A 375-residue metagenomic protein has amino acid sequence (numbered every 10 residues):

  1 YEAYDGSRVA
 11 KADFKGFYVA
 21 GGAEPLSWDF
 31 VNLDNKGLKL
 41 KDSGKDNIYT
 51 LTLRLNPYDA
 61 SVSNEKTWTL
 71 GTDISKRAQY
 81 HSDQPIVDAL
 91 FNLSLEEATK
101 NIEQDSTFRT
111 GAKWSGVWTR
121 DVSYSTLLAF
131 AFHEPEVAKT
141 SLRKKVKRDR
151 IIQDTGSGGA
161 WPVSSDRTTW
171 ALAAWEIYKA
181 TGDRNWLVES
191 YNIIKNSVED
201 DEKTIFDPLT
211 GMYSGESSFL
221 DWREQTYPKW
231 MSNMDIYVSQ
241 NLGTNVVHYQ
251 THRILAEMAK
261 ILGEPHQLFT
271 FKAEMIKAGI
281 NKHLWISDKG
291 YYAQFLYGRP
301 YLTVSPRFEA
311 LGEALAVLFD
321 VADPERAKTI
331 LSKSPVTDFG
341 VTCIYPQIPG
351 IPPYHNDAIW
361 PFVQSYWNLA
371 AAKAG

Functional and structural regions predicted by a protein language model:
Y1-V9: Short amphipathic, basic-aromatic surface patches that mediate peripheral association with negatively charged
V9-A60: Aromatic-rich carbohydrate-binding modules that target alpha-glucans
D13-K15, K36, N47, D121 (+4 more regions): Residues that flank catalytic or metal-binding motifs in active/ligand-binding sites
V62-S115, K179, R184-W186, Y191 (+2 more regions): Acidic/polar, glycine-enriched structural segments that form the non-catalytic walls/loops of the carbohydrate-binding
R77-S115, V137-W161, F206-Q240, K277-F362: Extended glycan-interaction surfaces of carbohydrate-active proteins
A78-D88, F130-R143, I177-K195, L209 (+3 more regions): Structural helix-adjacent loops and short alpha-helical linkers that scaffold large soluble proteins
G116-V122, T126-E216, D221, N241-Y249 (+1 more regions): Aromatic-rich carbohydrate-recognition surfaces in CAZymes
L242-H283, D288: Active-site neighborhood of glycoside hydrolase catalytic domains
